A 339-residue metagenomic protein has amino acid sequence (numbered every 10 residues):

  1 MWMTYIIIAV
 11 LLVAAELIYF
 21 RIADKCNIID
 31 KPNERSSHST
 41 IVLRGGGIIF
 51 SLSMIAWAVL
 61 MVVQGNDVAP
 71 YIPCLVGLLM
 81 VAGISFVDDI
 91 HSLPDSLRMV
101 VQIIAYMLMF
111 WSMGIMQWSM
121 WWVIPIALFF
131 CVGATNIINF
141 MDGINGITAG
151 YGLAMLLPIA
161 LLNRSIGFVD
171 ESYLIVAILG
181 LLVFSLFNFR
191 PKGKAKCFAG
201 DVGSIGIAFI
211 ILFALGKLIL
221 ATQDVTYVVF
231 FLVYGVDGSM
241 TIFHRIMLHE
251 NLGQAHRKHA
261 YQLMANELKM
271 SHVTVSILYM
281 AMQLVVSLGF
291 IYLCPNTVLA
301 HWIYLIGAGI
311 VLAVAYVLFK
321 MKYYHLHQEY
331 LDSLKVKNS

Functional and structural regions predicted by a protein language model:
M1-G238: "…together with the soluble PPM/PP2C metallo-phosphatase catalytic core" -> "…together with the soluble PPM/PP2C
L17-L43, I242-V273, V336-K337: Cytosolic, membrane-interface loops and tails of multi-pass inner-membrane proteins
R21-C26, K192-G193, I246, Y316-S333: Membrane-interface capping segments at transmembrane-helix boundaries
F231, H301-Y316: Small-residue-rich transmembrane alpha-helices that serve as helix-helix interface/gating elements in multipass
V236-L252, V314-Y323: Membrane-helix cytosolic exit motif
K258, N266-G289, C294: Alpha-helical transmembrane segments of integral membrane proteins, especially multi-pass inner/plasma-membrane
L288-I306: Extracellular/periplasmic helix-loop-helix junctions in multi-pass membrane proteins
